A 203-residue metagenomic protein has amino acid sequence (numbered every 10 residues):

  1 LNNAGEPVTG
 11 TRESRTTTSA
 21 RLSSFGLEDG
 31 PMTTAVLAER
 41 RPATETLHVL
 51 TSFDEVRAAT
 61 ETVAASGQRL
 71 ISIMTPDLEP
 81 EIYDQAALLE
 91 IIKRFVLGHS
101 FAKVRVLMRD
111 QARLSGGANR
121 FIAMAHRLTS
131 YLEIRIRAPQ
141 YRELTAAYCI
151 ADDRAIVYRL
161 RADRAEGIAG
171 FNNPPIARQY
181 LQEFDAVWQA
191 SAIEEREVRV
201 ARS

Functional and structural regions predicted by a protein language model:
N3-G5, G10-A38, L160-S203: Signature of lipid phosphatidyltransferase scaffolds
L37-D54, R69-I82: Acidic/glycine-enriched edge-of-secondary-structure segments
E55-A59: A short, well-structured juxtamembrane/interface segment
V63-L128: Primarily the HKD phosphodiesterase
T75, K103, M108, I136 (+3 more regions): Long, hydrophobic, amphipathic alpha-helical segments used as structural scaffolds
M124-Y131, I156, V187-A190: Mid-sequence acidic-hydrophobic segments that form the walls of catalytic/ligand-binding cavities or oligomerization
E133-A177: HKD (HxKxxxxD) catalytic microenvironment of the phospholipase D
